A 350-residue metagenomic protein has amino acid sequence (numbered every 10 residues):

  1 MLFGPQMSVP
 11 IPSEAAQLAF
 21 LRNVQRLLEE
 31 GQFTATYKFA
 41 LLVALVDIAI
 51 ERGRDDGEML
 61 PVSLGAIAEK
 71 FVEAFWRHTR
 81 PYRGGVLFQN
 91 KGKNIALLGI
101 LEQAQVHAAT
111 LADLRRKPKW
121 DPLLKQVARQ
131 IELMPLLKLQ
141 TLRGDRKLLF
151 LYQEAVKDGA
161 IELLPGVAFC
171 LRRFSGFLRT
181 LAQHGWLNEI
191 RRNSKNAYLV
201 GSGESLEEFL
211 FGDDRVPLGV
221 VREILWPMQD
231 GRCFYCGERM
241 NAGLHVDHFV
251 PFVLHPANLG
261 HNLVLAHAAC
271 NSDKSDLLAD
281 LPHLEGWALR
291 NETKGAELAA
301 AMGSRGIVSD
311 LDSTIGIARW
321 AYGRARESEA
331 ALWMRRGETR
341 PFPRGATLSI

Functional and structural regions predicted by a protein language model:
L2-P217, P282-T293: Mixed-charge, low-complexity interaction segments
A15-R22, I48, R54, K70 (+3 more regions): C-terminal, charged low-complexity interaction regions
K38, W226-D230, L259-L263: Short metal-coordination and nucleic-acid-contact micro-motifs, chiefly zinc-binding Cys/His arrays
F209, V216-V221, F249-V253: Active-site-adjacent structural elements in folded domains
V216-H245, H267-C270: Short cysteine-rich loop/turn motifs with clustered Cys
F234-L265, K274-R290: Histidine-centered nuclease catalytic patch
A269-L332: C-terminal hydrophobic structural anchor segments that stabilize assembly/packing rather than catalytic chemistry
